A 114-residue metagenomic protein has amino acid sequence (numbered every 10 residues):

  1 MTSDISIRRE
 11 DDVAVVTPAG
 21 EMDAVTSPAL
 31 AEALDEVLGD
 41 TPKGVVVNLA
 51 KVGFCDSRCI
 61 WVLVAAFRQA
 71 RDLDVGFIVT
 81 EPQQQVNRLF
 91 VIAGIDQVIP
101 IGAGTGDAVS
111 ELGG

Functional and structural regions predicted by a protein language model:
M1-S6, L34, D56, V109: Short low-complexity stretches enriched in small and charged residues
M1-T17: Short beta-strand/loop segment at the start of cytosolic alpha/beta domains
R8, T80, G102: General small-molecule cofactor/ligand-binding pocket signal
E10-D12, A50, G106: Conserved catalytic submotifs in the C-terminal HATPase_c
V16-T17, G53, I99, S110: N-terminal non-cleavable signal-anchor helices
P18-G20, G104: Active-site donor-binding loop signature of nucleotide-sugar glycosyltransferases
M22-I99: Amphipathic alpha-helical interaction surfaces in cytosolic regulatory modules
P100-G114: A charged, well-structured terminal subsegment
